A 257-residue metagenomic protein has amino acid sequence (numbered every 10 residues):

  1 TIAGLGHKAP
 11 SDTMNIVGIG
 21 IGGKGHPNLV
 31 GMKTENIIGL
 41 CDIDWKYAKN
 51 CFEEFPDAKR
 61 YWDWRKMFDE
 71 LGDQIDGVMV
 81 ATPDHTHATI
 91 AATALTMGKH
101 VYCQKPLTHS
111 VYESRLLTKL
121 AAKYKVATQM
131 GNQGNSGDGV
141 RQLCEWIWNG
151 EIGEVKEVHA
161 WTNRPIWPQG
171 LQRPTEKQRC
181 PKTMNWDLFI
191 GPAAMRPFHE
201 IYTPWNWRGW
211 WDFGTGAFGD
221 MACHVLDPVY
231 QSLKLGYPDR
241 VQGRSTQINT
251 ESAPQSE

Functional and structural regions predicted by a protein language model:
I2-F55, G134-G137, V229: N-terminal Rossmann-like dinucleotide-binding module
K59-D63: Short acidic-hydrophobic, aromatic-tinged amphipathic segments that line or gate anion-handling sites
K66-Q74: Short amphipathic alpha-helix with an adjacent loop that forms part of the alpha/beta core around
G77-M79: N-terminal Rossmann-like NAD(P) cofactor-binding module of classical short-chain dehydrogenase/reductase
P83-D84, A88-S136, G150: Beta-strand-loop-alpha-helix segment that lines the small-molecule cofactor/substrate pocket of alpha/beta enzymes
K119-V126, Q142-K156, L171-C180: Basic phosphate/pyrophosphate-binding loop/patch that engages nucleotide-derived ligands
H159-Y202: Core domains of carbohydrate- and sulfate-ester-processing enzymes
D187-E257: Rossmann-like dinucleotide-binding domain that binds NAD(P)(H)
